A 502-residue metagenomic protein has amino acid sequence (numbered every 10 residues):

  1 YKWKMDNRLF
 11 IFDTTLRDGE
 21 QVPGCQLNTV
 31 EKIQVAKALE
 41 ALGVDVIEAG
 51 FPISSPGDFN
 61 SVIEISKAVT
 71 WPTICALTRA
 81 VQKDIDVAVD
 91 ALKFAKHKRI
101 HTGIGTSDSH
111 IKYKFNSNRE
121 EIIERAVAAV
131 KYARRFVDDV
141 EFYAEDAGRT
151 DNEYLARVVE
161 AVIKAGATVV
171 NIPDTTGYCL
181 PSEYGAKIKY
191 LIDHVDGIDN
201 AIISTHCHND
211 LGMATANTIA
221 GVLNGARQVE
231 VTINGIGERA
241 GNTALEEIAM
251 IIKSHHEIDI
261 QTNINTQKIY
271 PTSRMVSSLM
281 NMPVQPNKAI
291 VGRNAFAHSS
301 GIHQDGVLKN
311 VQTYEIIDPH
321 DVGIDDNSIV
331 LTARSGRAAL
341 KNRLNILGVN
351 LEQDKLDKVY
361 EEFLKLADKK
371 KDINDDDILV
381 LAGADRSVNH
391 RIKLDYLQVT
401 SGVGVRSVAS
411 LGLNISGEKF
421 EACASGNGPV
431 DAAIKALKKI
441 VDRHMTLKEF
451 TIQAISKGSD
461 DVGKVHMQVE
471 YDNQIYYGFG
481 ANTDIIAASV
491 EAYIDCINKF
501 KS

Functional and structural regions predicted by a protein language model:
W3, R8-L9, T15, M250 (+2 more regions): A mid-to-C-terminal "edge-of-domain" accessory segment
L9-I11, V22-V46, F59-A68, Q82-I203 (+1 more regions): Alpha/beta enzyme core
D18, V22-P23, F51-P56, S107-S109 (+5 more regions): Short, small-residue-enriched loops and turns at beta-alpha junctions that line or gate enzyme active sites
Q21, Q26, Q34-V35, D372-Y476 (+1 more regions): Non-catalytic terminal/interface segments that mediate subunit docking, oligomerization, and allosteric communication
L42, A68, A91, A95 (+13 more regions): Change "in soluble alpha/beta enzymes" to "in soluble alpha/beta proteins
W71, P173-T175, E230-E238, K253-T262 (+3 more regions): Short beta-alpha connecting loops at secondary-structure transitions that line or flank enzyme active sites
C179, G185-K309: Catalytic alpha/beta core domains of metabolic enzymes, predominantly
